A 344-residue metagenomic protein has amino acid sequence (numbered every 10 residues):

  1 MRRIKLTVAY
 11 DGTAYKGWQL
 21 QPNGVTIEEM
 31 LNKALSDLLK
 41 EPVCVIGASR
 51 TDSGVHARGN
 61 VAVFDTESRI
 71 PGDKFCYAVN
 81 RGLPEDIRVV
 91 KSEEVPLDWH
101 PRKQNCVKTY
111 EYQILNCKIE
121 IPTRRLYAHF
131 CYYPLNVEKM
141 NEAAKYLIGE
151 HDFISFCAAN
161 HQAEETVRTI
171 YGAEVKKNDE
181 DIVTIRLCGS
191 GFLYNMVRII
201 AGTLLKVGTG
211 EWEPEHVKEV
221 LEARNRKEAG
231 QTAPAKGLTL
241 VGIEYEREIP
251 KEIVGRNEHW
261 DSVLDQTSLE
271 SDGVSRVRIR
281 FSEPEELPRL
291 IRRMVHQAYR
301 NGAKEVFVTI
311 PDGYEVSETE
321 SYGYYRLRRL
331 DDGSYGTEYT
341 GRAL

Functional and structural regions predicted by a protein language model:
M1-L264, S271: Structured-RNA-binding interfaces characteristic of tRNA pseudouridine synthases
D11, T123, V277-E286: A short, internal acetyl-CoA/4′-phosphopantetheine-binding micro-motif in the GNAT/acyltransferase core
I148, A298-Y299: Short regulatory alpha-helical segment in sensory/regulatory domains of signaling proteins that mediates
N178, Y299-R300: Residue-level signal for alpha-helix termini/capping positions
T184-R186, S275-R280: Short, aliphatic-rich beta-strand segments
E258, S262-L269, I279-F281, V308-L344: Terminal substrate-recognition subdomain of acyl/acetyltransferases
E286-H296: Conserved acetyl-CoA-binding loop-helix of GNAT-fold acetyltransferases
R300-T309: Conserved GNAT acetyl-CoA-binding A-motif
